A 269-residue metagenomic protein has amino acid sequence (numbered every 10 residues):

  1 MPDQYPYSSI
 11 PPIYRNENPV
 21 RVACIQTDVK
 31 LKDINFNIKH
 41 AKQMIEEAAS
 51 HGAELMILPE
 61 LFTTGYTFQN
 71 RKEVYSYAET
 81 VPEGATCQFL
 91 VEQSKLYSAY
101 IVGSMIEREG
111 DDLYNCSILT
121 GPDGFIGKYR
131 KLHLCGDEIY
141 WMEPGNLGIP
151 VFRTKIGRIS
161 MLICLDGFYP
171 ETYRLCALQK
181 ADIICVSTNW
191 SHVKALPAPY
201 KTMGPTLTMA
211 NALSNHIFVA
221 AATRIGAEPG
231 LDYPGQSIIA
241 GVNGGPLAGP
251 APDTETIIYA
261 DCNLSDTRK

Functional and structural regions predicted by a protein language model:
P2-L55, C185: N-terminal active-site segment of His-dependent metallophosphoesterases
D3-S9, E79-P82, R108-L207: Active-site catalytic loop in hydrolytic enzyme cores
V20, N115, I159, G235-Q236: Change "...and in nucleic-acid phosphodiester-cleaving endonucleases..." to "...and in nucleic-acid processing enzymes
I34, Q43-I126, W190-I217: Cys-nucleophile CN-hydrolase/nitrilase-fold catalytic domain and related Cys-dependent amidase chemistry that acts on
T64, R71, I118, Y129-C135 (+2 more regions): Short beta->alpha transition motifs characteristic of CBS
P82-Y100, F168-I257: CN hydrolase (nitrilase-like) catalytic-core segments centered on the catalytic cysteine and neighboring Lys/Glu
G103-M105, C116-L119, P150, S237-I239 (+1 more regions): Short beta-strand scaffold segments in enzyme catalytic cores
K131-P144, T254-K269: A short, polar/charged loop-to-alpha-helix boundary motif
